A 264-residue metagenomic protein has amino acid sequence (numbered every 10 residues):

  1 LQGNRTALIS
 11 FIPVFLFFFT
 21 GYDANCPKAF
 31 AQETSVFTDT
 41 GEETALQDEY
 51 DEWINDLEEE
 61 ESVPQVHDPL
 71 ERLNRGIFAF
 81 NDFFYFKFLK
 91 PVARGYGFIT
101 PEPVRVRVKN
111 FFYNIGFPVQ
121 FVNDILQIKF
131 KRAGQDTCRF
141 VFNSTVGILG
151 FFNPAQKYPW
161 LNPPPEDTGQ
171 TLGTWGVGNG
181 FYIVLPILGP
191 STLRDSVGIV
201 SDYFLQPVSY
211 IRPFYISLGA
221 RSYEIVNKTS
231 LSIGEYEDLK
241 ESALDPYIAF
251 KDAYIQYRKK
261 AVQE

Functional and structural regions predicted by a protein language model:
L1-F11: Bacterial N-terminal signal peptides that target proteins for export
N4, D23-K28: Intrinsically disordered, low-complexity polyampholyte segments enriched for Lys and acidic residues
S10-G21: Bacterial N-terminal signal peptides
C26-F130, A220-E264: N-terminal targeting leaders of membrane proteins
N110-P190: Mid-length scaffold segments of soluble, non-membrane domains
P154, G176-Q263: Surface-exposed interaction patches
